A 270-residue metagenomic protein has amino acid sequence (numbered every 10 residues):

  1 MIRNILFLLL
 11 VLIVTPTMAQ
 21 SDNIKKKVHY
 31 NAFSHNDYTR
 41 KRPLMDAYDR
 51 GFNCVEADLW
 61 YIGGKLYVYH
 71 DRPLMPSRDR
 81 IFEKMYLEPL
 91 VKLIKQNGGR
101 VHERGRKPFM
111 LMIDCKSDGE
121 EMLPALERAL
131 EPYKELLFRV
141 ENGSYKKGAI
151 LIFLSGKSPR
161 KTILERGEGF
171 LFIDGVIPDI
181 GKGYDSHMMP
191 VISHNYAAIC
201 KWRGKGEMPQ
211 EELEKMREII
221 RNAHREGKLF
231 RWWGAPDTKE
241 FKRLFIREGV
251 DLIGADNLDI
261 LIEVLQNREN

Functional and structural regions predicted by a protein language model:
M1-I24: Bacterial Sec-dependent N-terminal signal peptides
A19-N270: Phosphate-group recognition and catalysis centered on beta-loop-alpha active-site segments
